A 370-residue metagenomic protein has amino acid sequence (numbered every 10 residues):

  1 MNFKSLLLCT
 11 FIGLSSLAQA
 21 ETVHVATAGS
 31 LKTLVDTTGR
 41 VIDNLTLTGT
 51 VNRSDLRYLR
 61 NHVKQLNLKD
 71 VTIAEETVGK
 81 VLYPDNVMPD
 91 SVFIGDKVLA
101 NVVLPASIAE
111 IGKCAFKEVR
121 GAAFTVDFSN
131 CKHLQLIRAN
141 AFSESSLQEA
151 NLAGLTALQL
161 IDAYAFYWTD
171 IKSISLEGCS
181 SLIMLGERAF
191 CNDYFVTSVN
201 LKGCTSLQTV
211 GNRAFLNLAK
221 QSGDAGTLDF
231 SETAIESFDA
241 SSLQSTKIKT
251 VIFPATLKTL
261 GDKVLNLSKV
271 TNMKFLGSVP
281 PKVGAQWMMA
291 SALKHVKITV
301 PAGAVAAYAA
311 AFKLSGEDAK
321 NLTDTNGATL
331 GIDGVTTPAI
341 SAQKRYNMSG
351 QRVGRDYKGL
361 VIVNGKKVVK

Functional and structural regions predicted by a protein language model:
N2-F3, L360-K370: C-terminal tail/sorting-segment detector
S5-L14: Sec-dependent N-terminal signal peptides
L14-A20: Sec/Tat signal peptide C-region and signal peptidase I cleavage site
A20-A26, D43-V51, V63-N86, K97-E110 (+9 more regions): Structural signature of tandem-repeat unit edges
L45, Y308, G331-G334, G350 (+1 more regions): Terminal processing/anchoring signals of secreted or surface-associated proteins and related intramolecular
D90-V92, G112-A115, R138-A141, D162-A165 (+5 more regions): Consensus positions within tandem repeat domains that build extended binding/scaffold surfaces
A310-G331: A recurrent domain-boundary module in secreted/ectodomain proteins
N326-S349: Residue-level detector of functionally pivotal "anchor" positions at catalytic/ligand-binding pockets or at interdomain
